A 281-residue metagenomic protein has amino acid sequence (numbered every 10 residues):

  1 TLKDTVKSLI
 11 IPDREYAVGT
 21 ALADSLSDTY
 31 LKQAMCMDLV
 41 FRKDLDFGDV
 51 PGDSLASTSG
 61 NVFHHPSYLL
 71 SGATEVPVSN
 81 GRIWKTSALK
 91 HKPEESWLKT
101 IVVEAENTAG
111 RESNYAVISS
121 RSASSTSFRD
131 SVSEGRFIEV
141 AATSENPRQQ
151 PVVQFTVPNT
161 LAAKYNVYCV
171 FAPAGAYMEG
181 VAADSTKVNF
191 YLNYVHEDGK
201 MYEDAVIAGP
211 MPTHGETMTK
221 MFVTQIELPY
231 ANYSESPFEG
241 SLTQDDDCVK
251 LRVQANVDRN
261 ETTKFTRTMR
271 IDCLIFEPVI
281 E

Functional and structural regions predicted by a protein language model:
T1, V6, E75-K92, M269: FKBP-type peptidyl-prolyl cis-trans isomerase
L2-L70: Aromatic/histidine-rich interaction motifs
L89-S125: Extracellular carbohydrate-recognition regions
S131-T160: Short beta-strands within extracellular/lumenal beta-sheet-rich domains
V152-A182: A short beta-strand element within beta-rich, extracytoplasmic domains of secreted/secretory-pathway proteins
M178-E203: Short, surface-exposed beta-strand/strand-loop-strand elements in extracellular ectodomains
G199-S241: Extracellular carbohydrate recognition and processing domains and analogous Trp-centered ligand-binding platforms
A231-E239, L251-R267: Short beta-strand-plus-loop segments that form exposed binding edges in beta-rich domains
